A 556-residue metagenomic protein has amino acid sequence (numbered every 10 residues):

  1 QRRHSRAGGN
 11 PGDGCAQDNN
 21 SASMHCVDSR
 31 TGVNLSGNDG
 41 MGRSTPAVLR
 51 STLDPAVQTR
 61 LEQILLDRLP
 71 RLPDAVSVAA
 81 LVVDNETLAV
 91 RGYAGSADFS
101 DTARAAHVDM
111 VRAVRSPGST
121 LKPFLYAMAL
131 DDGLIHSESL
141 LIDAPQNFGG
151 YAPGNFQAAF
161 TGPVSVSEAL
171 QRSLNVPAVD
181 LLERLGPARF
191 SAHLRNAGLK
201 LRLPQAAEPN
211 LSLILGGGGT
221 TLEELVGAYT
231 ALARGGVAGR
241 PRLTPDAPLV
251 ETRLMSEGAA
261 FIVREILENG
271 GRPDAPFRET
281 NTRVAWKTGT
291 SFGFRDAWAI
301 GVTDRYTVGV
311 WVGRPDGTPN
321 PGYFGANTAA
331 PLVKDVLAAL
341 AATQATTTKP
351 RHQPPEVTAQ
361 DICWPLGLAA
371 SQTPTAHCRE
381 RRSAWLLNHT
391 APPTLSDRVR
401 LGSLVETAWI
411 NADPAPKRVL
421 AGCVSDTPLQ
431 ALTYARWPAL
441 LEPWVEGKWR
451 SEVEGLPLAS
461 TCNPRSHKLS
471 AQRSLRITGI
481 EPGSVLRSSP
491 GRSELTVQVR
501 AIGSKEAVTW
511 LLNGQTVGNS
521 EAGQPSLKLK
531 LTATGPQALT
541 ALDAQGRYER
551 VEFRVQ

Functional and structural regions predicted by a protein language model:
R2-P46, S466-Q472: Intrinsic disorder/low-complexity segments
P46-L72: Conserved, well-ordered alpha-helix/loop/beta-strand core segments that scaffold catalytic motifs
L61, L88, V108-L141, A169 (+5 more regions): Active-site SXXK
P73-A103, A192-A197: A short, well-structured edge-of-sheet supersecondary motif
I135-F190, A238, P248-N269: Conserved catalytic neighborhood of penicillin-recognizing serine enzymes
L199-L254, A285-G293, A297-R305, G309-R314: Active-site-proximal helix/loop microenvironment of the serine DD-peptidase/beta-lactamase transpeptidase fold
I262-G289, Y306: Active-site Gly/Thr loop motif
V284-Q556: Soluble, non-transmembrane domains of envelope/secretory-pathway proteins that act on or interact with carbohydrate
